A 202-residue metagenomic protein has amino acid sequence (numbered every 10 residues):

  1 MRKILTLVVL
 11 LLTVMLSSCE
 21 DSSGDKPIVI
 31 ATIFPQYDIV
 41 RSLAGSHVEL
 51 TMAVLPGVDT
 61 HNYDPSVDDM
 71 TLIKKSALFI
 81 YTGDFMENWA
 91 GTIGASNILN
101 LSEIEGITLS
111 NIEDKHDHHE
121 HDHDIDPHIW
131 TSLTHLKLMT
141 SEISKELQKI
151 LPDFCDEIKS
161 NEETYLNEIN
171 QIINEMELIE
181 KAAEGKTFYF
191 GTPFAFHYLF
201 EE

Functional and structural regions predicted by a protein language model:
M1-R2, E20: N-terminal hydrophobic targeting signals that begin at the initiator methionine
R2-L10: Sec-dependent signal peptide recognition, specifically the positively charged N-region followed immediately by
V9-S18: Classical Sec-dependent N-terminal signal peptides that target proteins to the secretory pathway
S18-E202: Extracytoplasmic metal-acquisition and chelation regions
